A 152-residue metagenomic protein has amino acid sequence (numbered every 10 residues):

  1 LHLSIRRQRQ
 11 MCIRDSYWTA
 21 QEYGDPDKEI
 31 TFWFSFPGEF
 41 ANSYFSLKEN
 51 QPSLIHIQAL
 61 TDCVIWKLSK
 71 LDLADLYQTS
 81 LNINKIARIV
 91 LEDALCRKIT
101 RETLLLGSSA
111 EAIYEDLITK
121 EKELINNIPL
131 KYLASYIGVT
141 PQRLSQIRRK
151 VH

Functional and structural regions predicted by a protein language model:
L1-D15: Single conserved hydrophobic/aromatic residue that forms the stacking wall/gate of nucleotide- or nucleobase-binding
R7, Q21-Y23, F32, F45-S46 (+1 more regions): Short histidine-centered beta-strand/loop micro-motifs that create catalytic or ligand/metal-coordination sites
R7, Y23, V64, L104-G107: Localized chelating/binding microdomains that coordinate divalent metal ions or stabilize phosphate-bearing
M11, S16-E22, F40, V64-I65: Short beta-strand segments in beta-sandwich/barrel cores
Q21, S43-Y44, D75-L76, L117 (+1 more regions): Residues that scaffold the ATP/ADP-binding catalytic core of kinase and kinase-like folds
E29-R88: Cyclic-nucleotide recognition modules
D72-E102, L106-G107, E111, L130: Alpha-helical bundle regulatory/interaction domains
S108-H152: Phosphate-/nucleic-acid-contacting segments
